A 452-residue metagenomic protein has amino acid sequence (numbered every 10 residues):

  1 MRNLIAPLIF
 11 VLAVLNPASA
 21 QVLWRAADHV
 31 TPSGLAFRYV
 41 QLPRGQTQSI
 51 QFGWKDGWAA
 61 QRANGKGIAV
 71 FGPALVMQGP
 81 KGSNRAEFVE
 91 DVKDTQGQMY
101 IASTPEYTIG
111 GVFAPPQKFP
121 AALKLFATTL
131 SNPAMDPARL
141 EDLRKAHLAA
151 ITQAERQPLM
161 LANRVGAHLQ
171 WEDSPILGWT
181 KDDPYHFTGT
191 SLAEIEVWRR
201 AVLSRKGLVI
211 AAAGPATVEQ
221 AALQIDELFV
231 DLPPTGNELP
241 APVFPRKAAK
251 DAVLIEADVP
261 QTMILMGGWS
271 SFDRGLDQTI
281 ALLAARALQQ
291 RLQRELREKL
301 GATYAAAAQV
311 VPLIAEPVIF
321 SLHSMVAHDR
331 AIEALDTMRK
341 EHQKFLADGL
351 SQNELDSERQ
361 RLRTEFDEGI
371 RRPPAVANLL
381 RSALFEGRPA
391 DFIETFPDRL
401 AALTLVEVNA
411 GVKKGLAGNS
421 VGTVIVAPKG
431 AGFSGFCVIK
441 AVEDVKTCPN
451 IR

Functional and structural regions predicted by a protein language model:
M1-L4: Positively charged n-region of N-terminal signal peptides that target proteins for export
A6-N16: Bacterial N-terminal signal peptides
A18-V22: Boundary at the C-terminal end of the N-terminal hydrophobic targeting segment
L23-G53: Mature N-terminal segment immediately following signal peptide/propeptide cleavage in secreted/periplasmic
L23-W24, Q51-P116, G178-T180, A287-A302: M16/MPP (pitrilysin/insulinase) zinc-metallopeptidase core fold and M16-derived inactive scaffolds
L42-R44, Q51-D56, N237-R291, N450-R452: His/Glu-based metal-binding/catalytic segments typifying zinc-dependent metallopeptidases
V89-N237, L300, A305-R452: Charge-rich, well-structured scaffold segments of protease-associated domains
